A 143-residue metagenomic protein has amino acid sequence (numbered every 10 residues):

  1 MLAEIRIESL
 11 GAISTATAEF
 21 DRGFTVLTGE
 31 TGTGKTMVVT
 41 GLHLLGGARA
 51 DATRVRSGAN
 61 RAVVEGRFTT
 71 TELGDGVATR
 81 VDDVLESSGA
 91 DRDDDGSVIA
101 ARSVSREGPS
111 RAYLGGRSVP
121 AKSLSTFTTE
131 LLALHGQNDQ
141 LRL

Functional and structural regions predicted by a protein language model:
E4-L143: Gly/Lys-enriched N-terminal cap/neck module of very large, oligomeric protein machines
